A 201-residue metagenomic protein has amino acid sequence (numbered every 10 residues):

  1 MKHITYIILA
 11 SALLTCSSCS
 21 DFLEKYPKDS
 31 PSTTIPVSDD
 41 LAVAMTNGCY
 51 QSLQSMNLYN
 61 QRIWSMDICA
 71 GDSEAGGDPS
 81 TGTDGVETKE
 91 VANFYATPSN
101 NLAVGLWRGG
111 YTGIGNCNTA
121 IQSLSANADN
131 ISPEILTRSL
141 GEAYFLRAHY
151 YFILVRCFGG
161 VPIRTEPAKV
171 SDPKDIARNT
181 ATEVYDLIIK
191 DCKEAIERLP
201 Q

Functional and structural regions predicted by a protein language model:
M1-K28: Bacterial Sec-dependent N-terminal signal peptides
S18-Y26, G85-E90, V161-P162: Short, compositionally biased low-complexity segments
C19-I68: Membrane-proximal, proline-rich intrinsically disordered regions
D21, L58, P79-T81, L154-I163: Proline-centered turn/helix-capping motifs that create local helix->coil transitions or kinks
K28-S32, Y95-A96, T165-D172: Short linear capping/connector segments at secondary-structure termini
V43-A44, Q51-Q54, T81-F158, P173-D186 (+1 more regions): Conserved, well-structured interaction surfaces
Q61-A75, V155, P162: Short, solvent-exposed turn/loop segments enriched in Gly/Ser/Thr/Pro and often Arg
V161-P167, D191: Core alpha/beta catalytic barrel or barrel-like domain that forms the active/cofactor pocket in diverse metabolic
